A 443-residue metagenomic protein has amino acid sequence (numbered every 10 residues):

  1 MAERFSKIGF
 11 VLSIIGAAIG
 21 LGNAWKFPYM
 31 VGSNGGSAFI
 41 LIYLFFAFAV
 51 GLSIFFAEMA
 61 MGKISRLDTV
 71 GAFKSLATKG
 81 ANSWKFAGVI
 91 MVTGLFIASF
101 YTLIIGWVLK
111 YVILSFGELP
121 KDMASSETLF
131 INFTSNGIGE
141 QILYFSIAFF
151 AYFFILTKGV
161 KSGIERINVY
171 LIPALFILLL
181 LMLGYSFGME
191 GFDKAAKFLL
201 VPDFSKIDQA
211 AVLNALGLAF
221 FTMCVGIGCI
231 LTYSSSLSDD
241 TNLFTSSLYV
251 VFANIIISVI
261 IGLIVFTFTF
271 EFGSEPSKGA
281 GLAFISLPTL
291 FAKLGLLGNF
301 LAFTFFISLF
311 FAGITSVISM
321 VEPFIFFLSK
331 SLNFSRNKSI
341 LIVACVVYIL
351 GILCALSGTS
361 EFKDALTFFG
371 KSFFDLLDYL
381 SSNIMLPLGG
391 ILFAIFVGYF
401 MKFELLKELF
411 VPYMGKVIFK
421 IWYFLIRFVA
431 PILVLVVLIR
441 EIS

Functional and structural regions predicted by a protein language model:
M1-W25, I54-M59, K63-G88, S238-N242 (+1 more regions): Membrane-interface "cap" regions at the ends of multi-pass membrane proteins
A2-E3, G9-V11, A17, I142-L143 (+5 more regions): Loop-to-transmembrane helix boundary motifs in multi-pass membrane proteins
A2-R4, I8, E165, V169-I314 (+1 more regions): Membrane-embedded translocation segments of transport machinery
F5-I14, F39-I42, A81-L95, I142-A148 (+6 more regions): Select transmembrane alpha-helical segments in multipass membrane proteins
S6-F46, G228-S234, F244-L248, F252-A253: Transmembrane helix-boundary motif of multi-pass solute transporters/channels
Y29-N34, I64-V89, T102-T157, K161 (+6 more regions): Inter-helical loop and helix-membrane interface segments of multi-pass membrane transporters/permeases
I105-N136, S236-D240, T245, Y249-I257 (+3 more regions): Helix-loop-helix connectors at the membrane interface of multi-pass transporters/channels
S372-F396, V417-S443: A generic transmembrane alpha-helix motif of multi-pass inner-membrane proteins
